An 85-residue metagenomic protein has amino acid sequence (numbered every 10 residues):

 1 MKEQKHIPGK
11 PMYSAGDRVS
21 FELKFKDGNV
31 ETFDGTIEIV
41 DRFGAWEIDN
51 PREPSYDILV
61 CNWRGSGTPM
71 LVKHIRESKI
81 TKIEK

Functional and structural regions predicted by a protein language model:
M1-R18, E22-F25: Mixed-charge, Lys/Arg-rich low-complexity intrinsically disordered regions
H6-I7, F25, D41, E47-I48 (+1 more regions): Acidic surface patches and DE-rich sequence motifs
K10, D27-N29, F43, G67-T68: Intrinsic-disorder/low-complexity loop/linker signature
G16-F21, G35-I39, I58-C61, I75 (+1 more regions): Hydrophobic beta-strand residues in large extracellular and virion-surface proteins
F21-L23, V30-D34, L71: Short linear proline/tyrosine/threonine-rich motifs used for host-factor recruitment and membrane trafficking/assembly
N29-W46: Short beta-strand-centered aromatic/proline hotspots
G44-Y56: Short, solvent-exposed secondary-structure boundary/capping segments
E53-K85: Intrinsically disordered, low-complexity, charged/polar segments
